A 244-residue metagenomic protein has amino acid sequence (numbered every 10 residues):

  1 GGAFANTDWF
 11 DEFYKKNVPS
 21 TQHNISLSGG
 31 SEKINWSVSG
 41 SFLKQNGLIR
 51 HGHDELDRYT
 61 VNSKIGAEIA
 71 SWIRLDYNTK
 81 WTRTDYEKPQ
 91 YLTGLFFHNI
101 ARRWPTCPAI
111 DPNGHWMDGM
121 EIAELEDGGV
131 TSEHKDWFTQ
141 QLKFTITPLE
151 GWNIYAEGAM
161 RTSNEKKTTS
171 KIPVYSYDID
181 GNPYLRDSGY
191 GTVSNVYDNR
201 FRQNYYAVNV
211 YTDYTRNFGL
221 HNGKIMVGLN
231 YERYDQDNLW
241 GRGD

Functional and structural regions predicted by a protein language model:
G2-S41, Q45-G52, T60-W137, K167-T169 (+4 more regions): Flexible loop and strand-edge segments within Gram-negative outer membrane beta-barrel domains
A70, T147-L149: Residue-level recognition of beta-strand termini and adjacent short loop/turns
E150, I154-E157, R161-K166, Y205: Outer-membrane beta-barrel proteins and related beta-barrel translocases across Gram-negative bacteria
N209: N-terminal DNA-binding recognition helix of tyrosine site-specific recombinases/integrases
L239-D244: Short, intrinsically disordered, charge-balanced linker/junction segments flanking boundaries in proteins
